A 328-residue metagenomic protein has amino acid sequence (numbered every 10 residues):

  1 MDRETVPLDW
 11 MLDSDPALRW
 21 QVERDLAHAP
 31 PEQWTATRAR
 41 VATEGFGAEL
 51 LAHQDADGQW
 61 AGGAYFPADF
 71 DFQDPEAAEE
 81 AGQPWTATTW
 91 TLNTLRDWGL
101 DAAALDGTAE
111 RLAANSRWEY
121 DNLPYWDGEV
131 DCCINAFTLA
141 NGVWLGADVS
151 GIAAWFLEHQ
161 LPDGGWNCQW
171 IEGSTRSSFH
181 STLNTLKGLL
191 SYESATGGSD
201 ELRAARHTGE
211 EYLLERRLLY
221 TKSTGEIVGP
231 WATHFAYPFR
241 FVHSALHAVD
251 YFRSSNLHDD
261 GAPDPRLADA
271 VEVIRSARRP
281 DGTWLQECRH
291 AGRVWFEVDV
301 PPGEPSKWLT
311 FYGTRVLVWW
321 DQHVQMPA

Functional and structural regions predicted by a protein language model:
M1-A328: Preference for long, amphipathic alpha-helical scaffolds in soluble/luminal domains and all-alpha bundles
